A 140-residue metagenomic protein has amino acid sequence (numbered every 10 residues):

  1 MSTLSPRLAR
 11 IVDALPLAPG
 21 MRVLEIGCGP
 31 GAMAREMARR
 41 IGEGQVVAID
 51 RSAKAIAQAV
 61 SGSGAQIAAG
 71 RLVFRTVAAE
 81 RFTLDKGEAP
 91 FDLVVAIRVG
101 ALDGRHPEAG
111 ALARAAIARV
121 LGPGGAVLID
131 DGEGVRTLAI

Functional and structural regions predicted by a protein language model:
P30-G42: Conserved SAM-binding loop of SAM-dependent methyltransferases across substrates and taxa, primarily the Class I
S52: Conserved SAM/SAH-binding beta-strand->alpha-helix loop
A59-V60: Conserved SAM-binding loop
A68-R81: Conserved SAM-binding strand-loop segment of SAM-dependent methyltransferases
E80, L84-V94: A short acidic, Gly/Pro-enriched loop at the edge of an enzyme's catalytic core that lines a small-molecule cofactor
D92-P107: A short SAM/SAH-binding and catalytic strip from SAM-dependent methyltransferases
G110-P123: A short glycine-rich, Lys/Arg-flanked "PGG" loop and its adjoining helix->strand segment in the class I
G124-D131: Conserved beta-strand signature within the Rossmann-like core of class I S-adenosyl-L-methionine
